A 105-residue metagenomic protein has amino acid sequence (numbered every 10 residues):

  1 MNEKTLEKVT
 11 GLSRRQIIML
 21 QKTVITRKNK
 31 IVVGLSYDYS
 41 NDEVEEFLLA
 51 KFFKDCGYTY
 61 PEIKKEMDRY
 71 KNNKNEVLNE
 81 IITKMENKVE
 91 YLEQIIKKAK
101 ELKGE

Functional and structural regions predicted by a protein language model:
M1-L20: Polyanion-binding surface elements
N2-K8, R27, N41-E105: Arg/Lys-rich, alpha-helical DNA-contact motif
Q16-V33: Major-groove DNA-recognition helix of helix-turn-helix-type DNA-binding domains
V33-G34, M67: Conserved beta-strand edge residues that scaffold enzyme active sites
G34-N41: Minor-groove-contacting beta-hairpin "wing" of winged helix-turn-helix DNA-binding domains
